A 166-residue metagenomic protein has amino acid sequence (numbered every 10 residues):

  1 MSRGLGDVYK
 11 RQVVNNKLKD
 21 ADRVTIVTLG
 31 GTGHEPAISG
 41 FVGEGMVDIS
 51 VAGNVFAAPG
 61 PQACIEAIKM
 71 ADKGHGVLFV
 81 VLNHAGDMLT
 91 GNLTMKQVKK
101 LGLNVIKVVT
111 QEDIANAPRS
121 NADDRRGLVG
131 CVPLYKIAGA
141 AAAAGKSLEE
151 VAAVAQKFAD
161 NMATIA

Functional and structural regions predicted by a protein language model:
M1-L5, Y9: Single conserved hydrophobic/aromatic residue that forms the stacking wall/gate of nucleotide- or nucleobase-binding
D20-L29, I38-V51, A115-P118: Gly-rich Lys/Arg/Thr-decorated short loops/hinges at beta-loop-alpha junctions or inter-strand turns that position
V24-G31, V47-S50, G76-A85, N92-M95 (+2 more regions): Short glycine-rich or small-residue beta-strand-to-loop segments that form or flank ligand, phosphate, metal/Fe-S
H34, I38-G74: Glycine-rich oxoanion-binding loops at beta->alpha junctions
A37-F41, L89-T94, A117-D124, A163: Short acidic, glycine/serine/threonine-rich loops at helix termini
S50-V55, K99-D124, G130: Short, acidic/small-residue loops that bind anionic groups at enzyme active sites
A58-N83, L89, A117-K136: A structural-propensity feature for long, helix-poor, extended segments
N116-R126, P133-A166: Internal, active-site/partner-interface "lid" segment
